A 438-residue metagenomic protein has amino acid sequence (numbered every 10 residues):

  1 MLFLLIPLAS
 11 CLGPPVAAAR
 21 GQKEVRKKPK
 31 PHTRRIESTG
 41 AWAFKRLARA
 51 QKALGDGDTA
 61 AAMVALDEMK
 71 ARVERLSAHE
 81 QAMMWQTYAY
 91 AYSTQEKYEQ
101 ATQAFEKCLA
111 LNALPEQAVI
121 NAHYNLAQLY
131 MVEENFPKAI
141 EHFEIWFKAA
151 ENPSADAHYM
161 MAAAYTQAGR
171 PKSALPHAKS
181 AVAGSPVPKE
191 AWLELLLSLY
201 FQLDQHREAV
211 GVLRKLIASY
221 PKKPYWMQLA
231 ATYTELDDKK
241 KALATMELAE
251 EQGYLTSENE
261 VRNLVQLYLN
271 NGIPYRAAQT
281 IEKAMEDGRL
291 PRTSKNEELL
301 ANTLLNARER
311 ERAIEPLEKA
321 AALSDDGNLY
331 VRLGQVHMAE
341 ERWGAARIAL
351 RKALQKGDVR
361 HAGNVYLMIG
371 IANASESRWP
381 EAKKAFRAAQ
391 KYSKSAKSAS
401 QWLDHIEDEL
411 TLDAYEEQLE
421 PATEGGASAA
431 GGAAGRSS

Functional and structural regions predicted by a protein language model:
L12-E106, A118-N121, A396-S438: N-terminal leader/linker segments that initiate helical-solenoid repeat arrays
H32-S38, K70-S77, L109-P115, E144-N152 (+8 more regions): Solenoid-like repeat scaffolds
T39-A48, S77-W85, P115-Y124, A150-Y159 (+6 more regions): Generic helix N-cap/helix-start motif at coil->alpha-helix transitions
A53, Y92, Y130, Y165 (+7 more regions): Residue at a conserved register position within TPR or TPR-like alpha-solenoid repeats
S294-R308, E315-G363: Alpha-helical adaptor scaffolds
